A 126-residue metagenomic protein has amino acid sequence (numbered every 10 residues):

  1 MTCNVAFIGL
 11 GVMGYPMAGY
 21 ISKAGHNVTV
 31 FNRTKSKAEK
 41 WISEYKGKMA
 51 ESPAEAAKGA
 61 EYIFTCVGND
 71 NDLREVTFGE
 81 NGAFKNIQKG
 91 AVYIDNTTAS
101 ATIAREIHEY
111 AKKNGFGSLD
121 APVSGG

Functional and structural regions predicted by a protein language model:
M1-T65, A91: NAD(P)+-binding Rossmann beta1-loop-alpha1 motif at the extreme N-terminus of oxidoreductases
P53-K58, Y62, N71-G126: Rossmann-like NAD(P)(H) cofactor-binding subdomain of soluble oxidoreductases
